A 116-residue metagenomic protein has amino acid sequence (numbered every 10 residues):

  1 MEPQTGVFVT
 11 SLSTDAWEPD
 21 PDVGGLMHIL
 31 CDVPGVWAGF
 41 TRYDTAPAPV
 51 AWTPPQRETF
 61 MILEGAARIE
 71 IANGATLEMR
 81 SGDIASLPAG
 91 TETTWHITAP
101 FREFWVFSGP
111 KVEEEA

Functional and structural regions predicted by a protein language model:
M1-R42: A short, N-terminal "cap"/entry segment at the start of jelly-roll beta-barrel domains of the cupin/DSBH fold
P34-P55, A89: Conserved short histidine dyad/triad with adjacent acidic residue
P54-I69: Short, conserved beta-strand element in jelly-roll/cupin
E70-A72, H96: A generic structural motif
N73-A89: Short acidic-glycine-tyrosine-enriched beta hairpin
A89-E113: Ligand-binding loop in jelly-roll beta-barrel domains
